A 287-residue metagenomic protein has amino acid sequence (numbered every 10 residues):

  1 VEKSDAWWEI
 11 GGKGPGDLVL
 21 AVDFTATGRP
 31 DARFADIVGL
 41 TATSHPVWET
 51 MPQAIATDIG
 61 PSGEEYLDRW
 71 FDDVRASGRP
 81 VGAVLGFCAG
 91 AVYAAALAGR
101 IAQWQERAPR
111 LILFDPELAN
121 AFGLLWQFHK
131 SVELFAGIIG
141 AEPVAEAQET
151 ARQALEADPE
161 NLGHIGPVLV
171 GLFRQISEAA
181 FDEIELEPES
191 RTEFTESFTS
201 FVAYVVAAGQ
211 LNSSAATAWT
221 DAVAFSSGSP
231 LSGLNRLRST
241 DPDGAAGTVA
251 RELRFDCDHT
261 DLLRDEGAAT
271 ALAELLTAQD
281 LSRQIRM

Functional and structural regions predicted by a protein language model:
V1, F71, G82-V84: N-terminal membrane-targeting/anchoring modules of bacterial envelope and secretion proteins
V1-V22, R29-D31, D73, G99 (+1 more regions): Alpha/beta hydrolase fold serine-hydrolase catalytic domain that processes acyl esters and thioesters
A21, V84-L85: Short catalytic-loop micro-motif centered on adjacent basic/acidic residues
R33-I37: Typically the conserved alpha-helix immediately C-terminal to a functionally engaged Cys/Sec in thioredoxin-like
V38-T57: Conserved alpha/beta-hydrolase
M51-P80, A269-L281: Helix-loop module immediately N-terminal to the HCX5R catalytic loop in PTP-like cysteine phosphatase domains
Q53-A56, C88-A89, F114-N120: Short beta-alpha junction loops
L85-A94: Gly/Ala-rich beta-loop-alpha elbow adjacent to hydrolase catalytic centers
